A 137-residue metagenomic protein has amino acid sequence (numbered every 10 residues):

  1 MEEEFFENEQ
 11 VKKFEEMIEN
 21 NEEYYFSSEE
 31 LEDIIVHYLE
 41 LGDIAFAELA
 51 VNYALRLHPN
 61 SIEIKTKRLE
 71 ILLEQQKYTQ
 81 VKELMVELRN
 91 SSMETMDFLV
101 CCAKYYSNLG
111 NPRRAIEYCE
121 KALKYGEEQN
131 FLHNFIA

Functional and structural regions predicted by a protein language model:
E29, E63, D97, F131-L132: Start-of-helix register in tetratricopeptide repeats
D33-I34, R68, C102, I136: Structural register within alpha-helical repeat arrays
H37-Y38, L72, Y106: Residue at a conserved register position within TPR or TPR-like alpha-solenoid repeats
L55-R56, V86-N90, K121-K124: Conserved structural position within tetratricopeptide repeats
